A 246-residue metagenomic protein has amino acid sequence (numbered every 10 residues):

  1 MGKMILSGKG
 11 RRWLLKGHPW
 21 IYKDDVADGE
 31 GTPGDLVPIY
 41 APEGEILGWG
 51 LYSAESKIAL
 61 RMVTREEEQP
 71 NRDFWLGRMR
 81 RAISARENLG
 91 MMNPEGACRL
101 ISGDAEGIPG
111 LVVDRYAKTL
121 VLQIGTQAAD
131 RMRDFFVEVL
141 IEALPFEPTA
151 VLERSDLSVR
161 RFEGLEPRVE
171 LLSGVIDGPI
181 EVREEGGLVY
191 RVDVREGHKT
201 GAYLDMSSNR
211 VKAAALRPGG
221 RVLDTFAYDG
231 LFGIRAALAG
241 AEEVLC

Functional and structural regions predicted by a protein language model:
M1-A117: Non-catalytic accessory regions of SAM-dependent methyltransferases
I21, I39, G48, L120-Q123 (+2 more regions): Short hydrophobic-aromatic micro-motifs
N71-R78, A128, M132-F136: Short amphipathic alpha-helical segments
I101-D114, D130-A202: Non-catalytic substrate-recognition/targeting regions of SAM-dependent transferases
A117-D130: A short interface-forming secondary-structure element
K118, Y190, N209, F226: Conserved hydrophobic/aromatic pocket- or pore-lining residues that grip, position, or stack substrates in active sites
R210-C246: Conserved SAM/SAH cofactor-binding pocket of Class I
